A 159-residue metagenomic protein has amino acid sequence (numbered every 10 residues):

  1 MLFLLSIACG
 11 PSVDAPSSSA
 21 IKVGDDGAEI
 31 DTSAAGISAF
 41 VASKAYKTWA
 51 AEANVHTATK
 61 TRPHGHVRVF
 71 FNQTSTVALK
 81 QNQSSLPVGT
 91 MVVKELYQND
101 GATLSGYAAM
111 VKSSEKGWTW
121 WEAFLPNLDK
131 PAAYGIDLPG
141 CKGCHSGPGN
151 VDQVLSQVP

Functional and structural regions predicted by a protein language model:
M1-L2: Sec-dependent signal peptide recognition, specifically the positively charged N-region followed immediately by
L5-A8: C-terminal motif of bacterial Sec signal peptides marking the signal peptidase cleavage site
G10-I30, G36-G65, V77-P159: Sequence context surrounding c-type heme c attachment/ligation sites in exported
F70-N72, L79: Small cysteine-rich, disulfide-bonded extracellular modules of the LU/uPAR three-finger superfamily and closely related
